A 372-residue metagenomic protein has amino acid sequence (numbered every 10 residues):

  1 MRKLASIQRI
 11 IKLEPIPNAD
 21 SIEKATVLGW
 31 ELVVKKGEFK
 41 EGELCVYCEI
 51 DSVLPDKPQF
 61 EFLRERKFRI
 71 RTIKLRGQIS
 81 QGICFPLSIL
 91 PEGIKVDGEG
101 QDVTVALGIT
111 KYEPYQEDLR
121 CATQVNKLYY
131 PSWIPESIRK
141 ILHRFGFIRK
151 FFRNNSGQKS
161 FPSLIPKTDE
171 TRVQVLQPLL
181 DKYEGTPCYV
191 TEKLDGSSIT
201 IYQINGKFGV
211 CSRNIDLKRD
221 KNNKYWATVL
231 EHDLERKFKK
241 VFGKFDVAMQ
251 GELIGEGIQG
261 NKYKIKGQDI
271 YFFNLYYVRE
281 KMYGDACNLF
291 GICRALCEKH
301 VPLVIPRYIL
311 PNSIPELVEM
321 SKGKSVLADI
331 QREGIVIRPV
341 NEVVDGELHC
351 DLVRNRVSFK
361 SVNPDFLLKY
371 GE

Functional and structural regions predicted by a protein language model:
M1-E372: Core nucleotide-handling region used for phosphoryl-transfer chemistry
